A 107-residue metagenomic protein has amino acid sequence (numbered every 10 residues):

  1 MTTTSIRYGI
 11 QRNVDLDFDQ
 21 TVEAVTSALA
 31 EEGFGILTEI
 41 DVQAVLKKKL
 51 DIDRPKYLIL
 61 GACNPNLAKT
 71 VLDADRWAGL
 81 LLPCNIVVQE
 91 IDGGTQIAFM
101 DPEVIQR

Functional and structural regions predicted by a protein language model:
M1-E32: Terminal, regulation- and interaction-focused segments at domain boundaries
I6-Y8, K56, G93: Residues at beta-strand starts and edge strands
D15-D17, C63, Q89, M100: Solvent-exposed residues in well-ordered beta-strands and their adjoining turns, especially edge/terminal strands
F18-Q20, V42, I86, P102: Short linear motifs in intrinsically disordered/low-complexity regions
G35-V87: Compact, glycine-rich, soluble single-domain proteins
C84-R107: Beta-strand/loop substructures that line and gate deep hydrophobic ligand-binding cavities in soluble
